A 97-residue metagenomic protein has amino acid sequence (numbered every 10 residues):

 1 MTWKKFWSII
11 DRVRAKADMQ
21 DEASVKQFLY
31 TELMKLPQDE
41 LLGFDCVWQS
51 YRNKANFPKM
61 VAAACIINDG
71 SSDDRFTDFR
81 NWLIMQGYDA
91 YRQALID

Functional and structural regions predicted by a protein language model:
M1-Q38: N-terminal leader/targeting peptides and immediately adjacent processing regions
Q27-D97: Core of folded catalytic or high-affinity ligand/protein-binding domains in predominantly eukaryotic proteins
